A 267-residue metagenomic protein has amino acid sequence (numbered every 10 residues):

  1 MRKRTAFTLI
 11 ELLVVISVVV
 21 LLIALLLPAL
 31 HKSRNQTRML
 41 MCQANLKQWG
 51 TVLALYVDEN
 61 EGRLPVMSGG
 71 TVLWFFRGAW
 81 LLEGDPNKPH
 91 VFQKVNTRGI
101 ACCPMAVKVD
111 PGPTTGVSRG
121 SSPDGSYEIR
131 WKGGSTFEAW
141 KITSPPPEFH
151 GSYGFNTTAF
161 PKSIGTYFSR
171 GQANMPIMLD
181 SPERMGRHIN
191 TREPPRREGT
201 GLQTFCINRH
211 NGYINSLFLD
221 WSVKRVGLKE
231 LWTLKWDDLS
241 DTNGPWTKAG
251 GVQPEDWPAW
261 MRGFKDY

Functional and structural regions predicted by a protein language model:
M1-R4, K94-N96: Compositionally biased, low-complexity segments enriched in small residues
R2, V20, M39, N211: Short, flexible active-site loop motifs that bind/organize anionic cofactors or intermediates
K3-R34: N-terminal single-pass transmembrane signal-anchor helix
L25, R34-N45: Juxtamembrane interface helices immediately C-terminal to a transmembrane segment
L40-Y267: Short, well-structured segments within or immediately adjacent to enzyme catalytic domains that line ligand-binding
